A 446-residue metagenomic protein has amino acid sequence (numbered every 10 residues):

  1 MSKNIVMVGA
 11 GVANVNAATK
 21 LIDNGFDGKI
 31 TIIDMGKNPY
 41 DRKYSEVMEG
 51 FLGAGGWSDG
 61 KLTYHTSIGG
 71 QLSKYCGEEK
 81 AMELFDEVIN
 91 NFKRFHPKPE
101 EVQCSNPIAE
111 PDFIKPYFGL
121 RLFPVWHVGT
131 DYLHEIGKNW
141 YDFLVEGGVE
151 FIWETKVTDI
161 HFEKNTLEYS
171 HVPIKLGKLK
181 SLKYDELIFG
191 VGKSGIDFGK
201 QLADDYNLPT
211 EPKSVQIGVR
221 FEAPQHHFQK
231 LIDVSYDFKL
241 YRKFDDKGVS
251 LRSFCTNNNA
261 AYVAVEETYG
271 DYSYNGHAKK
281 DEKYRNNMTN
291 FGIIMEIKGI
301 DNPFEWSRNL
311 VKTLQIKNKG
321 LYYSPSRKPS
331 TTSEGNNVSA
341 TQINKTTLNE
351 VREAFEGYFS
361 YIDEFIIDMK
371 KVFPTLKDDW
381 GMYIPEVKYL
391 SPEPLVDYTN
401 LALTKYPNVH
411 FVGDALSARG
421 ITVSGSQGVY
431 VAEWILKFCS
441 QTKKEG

Functional and structural regions predicted by a protein language model:
S2-T66, N106-G446: Residues forming the flavin
I68-G69, S73-V128: Rossmann-like flavin
